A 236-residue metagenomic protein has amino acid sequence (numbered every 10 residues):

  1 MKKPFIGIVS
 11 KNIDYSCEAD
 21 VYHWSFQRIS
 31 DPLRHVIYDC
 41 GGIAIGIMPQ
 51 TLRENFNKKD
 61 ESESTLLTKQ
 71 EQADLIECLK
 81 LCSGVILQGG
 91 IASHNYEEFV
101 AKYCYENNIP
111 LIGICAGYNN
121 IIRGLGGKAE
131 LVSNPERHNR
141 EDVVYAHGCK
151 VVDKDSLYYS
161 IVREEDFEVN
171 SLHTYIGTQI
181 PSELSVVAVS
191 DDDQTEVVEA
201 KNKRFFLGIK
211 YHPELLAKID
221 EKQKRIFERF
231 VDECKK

Functional and structural regions predicted by a protein language model:
M1-A116, R123-G127, E136-I161, T174 (+4 more regions): N-terminal beta1-alpha1 cap of cysteine-dependent amidohydrolase-like domains
L131: Acidic/charged, solvent-exposed loop-and-adjacent secondary-structure segments enriched in E/D, K/R, S/T, and G/P
E168-T174: Short catalytic/ligand-gating loop segments at beta-alpha or beta-beta junctions within enzyme catalytic domains
V197-V198, F205: Catalytic core of the metallo-beta-lactamase
L207-Y211: Active-site-proximal beta-strand elements of phosphoester/diester hydrolases
